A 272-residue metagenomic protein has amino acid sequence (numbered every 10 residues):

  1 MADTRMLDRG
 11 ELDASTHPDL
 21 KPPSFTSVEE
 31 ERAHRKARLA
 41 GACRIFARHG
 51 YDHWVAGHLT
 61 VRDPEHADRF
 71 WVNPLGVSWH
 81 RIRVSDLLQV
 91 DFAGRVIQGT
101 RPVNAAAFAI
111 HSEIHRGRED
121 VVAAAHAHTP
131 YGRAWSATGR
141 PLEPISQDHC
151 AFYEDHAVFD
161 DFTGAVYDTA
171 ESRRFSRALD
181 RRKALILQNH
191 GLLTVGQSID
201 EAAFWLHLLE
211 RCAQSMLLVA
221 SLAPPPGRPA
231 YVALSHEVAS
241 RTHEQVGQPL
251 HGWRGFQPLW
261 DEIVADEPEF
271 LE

Functional and structural regions predicted by a protein language model:
A2-A42, K183-E272: A conserved C-terminal secondary-structure "cap"
P18-A93, R254-Q257: N-terminal low-complexity or amphipathic/hydrophobic leaders
E29-R32, I97-A105, V158-V166: Flexible, glycine/proline-enriched loop segments at strand-loop-helix junctions that form or flank small-ligand binding
Y51-H53, R62-E65, W79-I82, H115-R118 (+3 more regions): Solvent-exposed alpha-helices and their adjacent loops that cap or buttress functional pockets in soluble metabolic
R69, A134, P141, R182-L185 (+1 more regions): Conserved active-site beta-strand-loop modules that form the wall/rim of enzyme catalytic pockets and either contain
R83, S136-G139, Q197-I199: Short acidic, glycine/serine/threonine-rich loops at helix termini
D91-G132, T169-R177, R181, H190: Short HxH-centered metal-ligating active-site micro-motif
P130-E171: Class I SAM-dependent methyltransferase SAM-binding "motif I" and its flanking Rossmann-like core
